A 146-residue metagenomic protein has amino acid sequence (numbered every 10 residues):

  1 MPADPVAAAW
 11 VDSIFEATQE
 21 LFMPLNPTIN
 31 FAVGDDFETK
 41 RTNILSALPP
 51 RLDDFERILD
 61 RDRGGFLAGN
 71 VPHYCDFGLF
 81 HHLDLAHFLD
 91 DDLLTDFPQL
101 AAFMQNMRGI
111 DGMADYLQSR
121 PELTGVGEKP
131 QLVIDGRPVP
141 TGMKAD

Functional and structural regions predicted by a protein language model:
M1, R57-G69, D111-Y116: Surface-exposed helix-capping loop/turn segments at secondary-structure junctions
M1-T42, S46, I134-D135, P140-D146: GST-like domain detector, emphasizing the conserved glutathione-binding G-site in the N-terminal thioredoxin-like
V11, L67-D96, A101-M107, L117: GST superfamily/GST-like fold recognition
I14-A17, T28, F80, S119-L123: Short acidic/histidine-centered micro-motifs embedded in hydrophobic/aromatic stretches that mark compact functional
Q19, D60, H82, H87 (+2 more regions): Hydrophobic/aromatic-lined pockets within catalytic cores
I29, V33, R63, A86-D90: Short amphipathic alpha-helical interaction patches enriched in hydrophobic/aromatic residues with interspersed Lys/Arg
R41-D60: Amphipathic alpha-helical packing segments from all-alpha helical-bundle domains
M104-D146: Long hydrophobic alpha-helical segments typical of transmembrane helices together with their membrane-interfacial
